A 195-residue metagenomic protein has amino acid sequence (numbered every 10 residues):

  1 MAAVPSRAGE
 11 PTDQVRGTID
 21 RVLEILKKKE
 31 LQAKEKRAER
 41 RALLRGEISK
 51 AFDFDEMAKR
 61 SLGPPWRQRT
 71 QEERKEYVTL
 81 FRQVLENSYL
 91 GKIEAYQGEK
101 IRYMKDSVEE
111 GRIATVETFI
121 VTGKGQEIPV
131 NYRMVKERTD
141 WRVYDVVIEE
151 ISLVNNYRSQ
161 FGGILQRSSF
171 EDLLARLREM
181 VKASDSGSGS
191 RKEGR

Functional and structural regions predicted by a protein language model:
A2-A8: Sec/Tat signal peptide C-region and signal peptidase I cleavage site
E10-Y89: Early exported N-terminus immediately downstream of N-terminal targeting peptides
K27, L90-E94, V146: Charged/polar positions within long, soluble alpha-helices
P65, V116, V143: Surface-exposed aromatic
N87-I128, M180-R195: Surface-exposed, charged secondary-structure patches
E127-N155: Short beta-strand edge/turn micro-motifs at domain boundaries
D145-R195: Low-complexity, intrinsically disordered terminal/linker segments enriched in charged and Gly/Pro repeats
